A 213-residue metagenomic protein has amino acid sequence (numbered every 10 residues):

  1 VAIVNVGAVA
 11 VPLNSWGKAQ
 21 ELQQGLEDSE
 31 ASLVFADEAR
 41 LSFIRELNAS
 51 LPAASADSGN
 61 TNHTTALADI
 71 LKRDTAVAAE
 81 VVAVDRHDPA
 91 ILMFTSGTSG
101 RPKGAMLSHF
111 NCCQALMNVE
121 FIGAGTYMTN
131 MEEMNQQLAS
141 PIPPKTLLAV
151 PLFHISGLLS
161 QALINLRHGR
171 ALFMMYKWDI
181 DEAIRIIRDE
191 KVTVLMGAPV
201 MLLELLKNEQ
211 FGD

Functional and structural regions predicted by a protein language model:
V1-V6, E27-D28, H154, L166-R167: Short hydrophobic alpha-helices that are characteristic scaffold elements of the AMP-binding
N5-K72, A79-E80, Q210: Structural core segment of the AMP-binding/adenylate-forming
A8-E27, E38-R40, R170-E190, P199-M201: ATP-dependent adenylate-forming carboxylate-activation enzymes
N14, A149-H154: Conserved AMP-binding
A36-R45, V150, W178-D179, V192-D213: Adenylate-forming
T75-F94, G100-R101, M131, Q136-K145: Conserved pre-ATP/AMP-binding loop-to-beta segment of ANL
A90-T129: Conserved AMP-binding A3 loop
C113-K145, F153-V194, N208: Conserved AMP-binding/adenylation subdomain of ANL enzymes
